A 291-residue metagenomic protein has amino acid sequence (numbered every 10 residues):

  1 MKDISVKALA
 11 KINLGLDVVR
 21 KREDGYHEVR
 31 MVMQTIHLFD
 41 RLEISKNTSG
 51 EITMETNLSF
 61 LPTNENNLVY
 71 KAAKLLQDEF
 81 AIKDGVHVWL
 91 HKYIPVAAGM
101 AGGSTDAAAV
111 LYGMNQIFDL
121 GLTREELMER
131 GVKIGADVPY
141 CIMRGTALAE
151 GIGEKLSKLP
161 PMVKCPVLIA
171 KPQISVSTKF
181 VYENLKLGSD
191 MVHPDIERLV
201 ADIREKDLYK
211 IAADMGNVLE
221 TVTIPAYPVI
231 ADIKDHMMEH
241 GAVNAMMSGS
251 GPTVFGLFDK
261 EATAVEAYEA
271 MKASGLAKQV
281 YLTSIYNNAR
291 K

Functional and structural regions predicted by a protein language model:
M1-A98, Q116, L120-M128, I134 (+3 more regions): ATP-binding N-lobe of GHMP and related small-molecule kinases
L14, L42-I44, V69, G103 (+6 more regions): Residue-level signal for inorganic ion chemistry
L16, D40-I44, D137-C141, A147-L148 (+1 more regions): Short beta-strand scaffold segments in enzyme catalytic cores
Q34-T35, V132-K133, P139-I142, K158-V163 (+1 more regions): Solvent-exposed alpha-helices and their adjacent loops that cap or buttress functional pockets in soluble metabolic
T48-P62, V110, E205-M215: Short, basic/glycine-rich phosphate-binding loops at helix/coil junctions that contact nucleotide phosphates
D78, A107, G113-G121, T146 (+2 more regions): A glycine- and small-aliphatic-rich helix-loop capping segment at beta-alpha/alpha-beta transitions that lines
W89-F118, A136, V243-F258: Glycine/serine-rich anion-binding loops at beta->alpha junctions that coordinate negatively charged ligand groups
M143, L148-N244, D259-K272, A277 (+1 more regions): Conserved, helical-rich catalytic subdomain that frames metal- and/or nucleotide-binding sites in enzyme alpha/beta
